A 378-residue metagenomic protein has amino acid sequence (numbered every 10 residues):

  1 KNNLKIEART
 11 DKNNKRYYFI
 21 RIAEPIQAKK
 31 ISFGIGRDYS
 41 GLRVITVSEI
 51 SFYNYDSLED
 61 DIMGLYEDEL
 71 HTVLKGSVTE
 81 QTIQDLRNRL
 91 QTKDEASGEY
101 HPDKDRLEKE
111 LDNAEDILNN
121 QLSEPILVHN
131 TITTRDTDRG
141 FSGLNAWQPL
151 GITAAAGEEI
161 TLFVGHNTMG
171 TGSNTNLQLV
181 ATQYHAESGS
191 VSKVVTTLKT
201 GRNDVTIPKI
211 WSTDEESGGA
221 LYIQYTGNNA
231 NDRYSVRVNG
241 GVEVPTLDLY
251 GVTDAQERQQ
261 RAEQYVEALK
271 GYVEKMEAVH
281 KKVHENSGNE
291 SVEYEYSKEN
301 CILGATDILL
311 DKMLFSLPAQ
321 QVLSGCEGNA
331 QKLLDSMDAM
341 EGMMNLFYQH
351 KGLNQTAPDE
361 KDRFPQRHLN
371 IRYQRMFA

Functional and structural regions predicted by a protein language model:
K1-N2, K12-S57: Aromatic, loop-rich ligand-recognition surfaces of beta-strand-rich domains
N2-I22, S190-P208: Extracellular carbohydrate recognition and processing domains and analogous Trp-centered ligand-binding platforms
R16, Q27-K29, G41-S48, E158 (+5 more regions): Residues that flank catalytic or metal-binding motifs in active/ligand-binding sites
F19, S32, T161-F163, Y222 (+1 more regions): Beta-strand secondary-structure signal
S40-L58, G227-K298, L303: Exposed low-complexity, polar/acidic, P/S/T/G-rich flexible segments that act as propeptides, protease-susceptible
S57-N119: Beta-rich interaction/scaffold domains
D116-R258: Beta-strand-enriched, solvent-exposed domains that form extended recognition/catalytic surfaces
K282-A378: Catalytic cores of extracellular degradative/oxidative enzymes
